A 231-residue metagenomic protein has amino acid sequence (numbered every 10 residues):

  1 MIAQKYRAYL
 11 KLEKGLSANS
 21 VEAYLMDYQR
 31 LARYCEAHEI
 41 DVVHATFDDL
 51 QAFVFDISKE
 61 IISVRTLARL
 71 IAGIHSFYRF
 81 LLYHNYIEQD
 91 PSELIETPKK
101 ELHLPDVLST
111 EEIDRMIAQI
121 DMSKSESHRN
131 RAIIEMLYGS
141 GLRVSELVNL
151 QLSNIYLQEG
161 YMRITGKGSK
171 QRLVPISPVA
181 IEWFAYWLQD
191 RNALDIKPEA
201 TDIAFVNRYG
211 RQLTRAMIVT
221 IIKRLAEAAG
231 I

Functional and structural regions predicted by a protein language model:
M1-I231: Conserved catalytic core of the tyrosine transesterase superfamily
